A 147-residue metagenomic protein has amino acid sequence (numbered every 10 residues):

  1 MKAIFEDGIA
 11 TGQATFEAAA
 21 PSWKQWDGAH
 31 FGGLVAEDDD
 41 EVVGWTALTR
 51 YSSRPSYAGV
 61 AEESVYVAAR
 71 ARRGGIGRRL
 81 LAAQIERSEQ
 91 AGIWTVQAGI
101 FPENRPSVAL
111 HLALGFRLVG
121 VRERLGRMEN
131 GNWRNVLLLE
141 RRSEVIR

Functional and structural regions predicted by a protein language model:
M1, F5: Hydrophobic "lid"/C-terminal helical patch of Rossmann-like NAD(P)-dependent dehydrogenase/epimerase domains
T11, E17-R70, L81, R87 (+1 more regions): Acetyl-CoA-dependent GNAT
A47, P55, Q97-I100, L112 (+1 more regions): Conserved catalytic-core motifs of GNAT/GCN5-like acyltransferases
G59-A61, R124-R147: C-terminal "cap" of GNAT-fold acetyltransferases
E62, T95, P106: Amphipathic alpha-helical recognition patches that constitute DNA-binding helices
V67, R73-S88, V108-A113: Conserved acetyl-CoA-binding loop-helix of GNAT-fold acetyltransferases
R72, A98-V108: Conserved beta-strand-loop-alpha-helix junction that forms the acyl-donor binding cleft
S88-I100: Conserved GNAT acetyl-CoA-binding A-motif
